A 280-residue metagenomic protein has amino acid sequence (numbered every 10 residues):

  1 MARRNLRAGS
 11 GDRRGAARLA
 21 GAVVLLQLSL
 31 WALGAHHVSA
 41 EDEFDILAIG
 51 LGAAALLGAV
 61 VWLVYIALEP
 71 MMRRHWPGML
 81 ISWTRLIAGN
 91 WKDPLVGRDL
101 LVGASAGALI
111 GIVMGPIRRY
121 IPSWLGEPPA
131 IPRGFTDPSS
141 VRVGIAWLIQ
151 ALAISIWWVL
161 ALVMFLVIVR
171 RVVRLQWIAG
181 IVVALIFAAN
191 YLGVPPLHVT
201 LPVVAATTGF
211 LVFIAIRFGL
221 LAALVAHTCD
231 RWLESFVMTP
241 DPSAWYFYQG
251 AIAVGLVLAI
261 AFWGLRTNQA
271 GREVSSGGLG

Functional and structural regions predicted by a protein language model:
M1-V173: Core alpha-helical transmembrane segments of integral membrane proteins
G15-L25, I178-F187, L221-L233: Central hydrophobic cores of alpha-helical transmembrane segments in multi-pass integral membrane proteins
V24-A32, L185-A188, V254-R266: Hydrophobic core of alpha-helical transmembrane segments in multi-pass integral membrane proteins
S29-D42, R119-I121, A188-P195, E234-S243: Juxtamembrane "helix-exit" motif on the non-cytosolic side of transmembrane helices
V96, L100, R171-L185, L197 (+2 more regions): Internal alpha-helical transmembrane segments of multi-pass membrane proteins
V163, G180-G209: Hydrophobic alpha-helical transmembrane segments and adjacent short intramembrane/lumenal linkers of inner/organellar
T200-P240: Functionally important transmembrane alpha-helices
A206, D241-G280: Alpha-helical transmembrane segments and their immediate juxtamembrane flanks in integral membrane proteins
